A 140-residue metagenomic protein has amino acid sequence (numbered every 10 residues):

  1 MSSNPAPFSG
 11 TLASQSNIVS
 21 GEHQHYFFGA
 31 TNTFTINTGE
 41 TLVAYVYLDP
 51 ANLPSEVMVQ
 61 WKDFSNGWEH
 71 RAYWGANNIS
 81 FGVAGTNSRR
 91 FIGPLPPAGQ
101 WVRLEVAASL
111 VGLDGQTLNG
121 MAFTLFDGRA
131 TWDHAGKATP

Functional and structural regions predicted by a protein language model:
M1-Y26: Short carbohydrate-recognition loop motifs
I18-L113, T117, L125-T139: Extracellular ligand-binding interfaces
